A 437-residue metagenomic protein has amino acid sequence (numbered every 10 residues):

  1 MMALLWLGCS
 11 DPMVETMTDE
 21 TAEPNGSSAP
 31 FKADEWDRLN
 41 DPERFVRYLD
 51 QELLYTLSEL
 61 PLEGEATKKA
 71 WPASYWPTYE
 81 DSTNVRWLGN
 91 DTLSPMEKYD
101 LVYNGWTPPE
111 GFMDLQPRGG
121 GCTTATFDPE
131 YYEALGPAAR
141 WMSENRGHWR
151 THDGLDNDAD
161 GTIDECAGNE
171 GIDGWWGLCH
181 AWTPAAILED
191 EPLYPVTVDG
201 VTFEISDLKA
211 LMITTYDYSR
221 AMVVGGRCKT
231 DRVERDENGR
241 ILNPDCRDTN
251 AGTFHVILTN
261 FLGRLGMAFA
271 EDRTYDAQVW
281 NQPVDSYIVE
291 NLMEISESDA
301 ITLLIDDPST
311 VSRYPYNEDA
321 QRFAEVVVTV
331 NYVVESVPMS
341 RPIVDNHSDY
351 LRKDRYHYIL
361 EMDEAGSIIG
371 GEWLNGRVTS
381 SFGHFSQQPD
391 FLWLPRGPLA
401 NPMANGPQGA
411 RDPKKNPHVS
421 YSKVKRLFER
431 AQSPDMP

Functional and structural regions predicted by a protein language model:
M1-M2: Sec-dependent signal peptide recognition, specifically the positively charged N-region followed immediately by
L5-G8: C-terminal motif of bacterial Sec signal peptides marking the signal peptidase cleavage site
S10-T16: Bacterial lipoprotein signal-peptidase II cleavage site
M17-G154, A159-P437: Active-site-adjacent structural elements in enzyme catalytic domains
